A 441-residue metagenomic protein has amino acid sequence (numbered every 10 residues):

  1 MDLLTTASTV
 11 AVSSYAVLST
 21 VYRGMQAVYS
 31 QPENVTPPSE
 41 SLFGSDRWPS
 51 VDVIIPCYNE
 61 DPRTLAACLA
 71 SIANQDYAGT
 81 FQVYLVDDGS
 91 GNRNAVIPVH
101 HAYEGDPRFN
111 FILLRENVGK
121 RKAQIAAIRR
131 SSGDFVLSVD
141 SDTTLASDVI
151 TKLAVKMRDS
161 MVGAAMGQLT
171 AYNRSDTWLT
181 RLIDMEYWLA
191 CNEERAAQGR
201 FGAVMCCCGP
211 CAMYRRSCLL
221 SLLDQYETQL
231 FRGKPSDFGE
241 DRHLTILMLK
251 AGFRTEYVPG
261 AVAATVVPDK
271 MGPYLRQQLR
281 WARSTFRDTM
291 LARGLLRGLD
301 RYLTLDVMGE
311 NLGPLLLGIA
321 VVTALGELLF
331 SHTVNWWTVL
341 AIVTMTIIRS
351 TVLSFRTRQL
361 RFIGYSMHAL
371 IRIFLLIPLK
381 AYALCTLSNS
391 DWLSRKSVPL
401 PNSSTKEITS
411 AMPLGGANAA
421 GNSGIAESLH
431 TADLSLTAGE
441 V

Functional and structural regions predicted by a protein language model:
M1-A70: N-proximal low-complexity "stem/linker" segments adjacent to membrane-targeting elements
T6-T9, V28, T36-S45, G309-D391: Membrane-embedded multi-pass helical conduit in multi-pass membrane proteins, especially envelope-biosynthetic
S19-Y22, Q26, T180-Y187, C191 (+5 more regions): Short hydrophobic helices that act as membrane-entry/anchoring signals
S41, Y84, G260, C385-M412: Membrane-interface alpha-helices
S41-L296, L436-V441: Non-transmembrane catalytic domains and loops of membrane-associated enzymes and transporters that build or traffic
R47-W48, A66-D76, N311-G313, M367-A381 (+2 more regions): Alpha-helical membrane-embedding segments and immediately adjacent membrane-interface amphipathic helices
L296-L305, L329-S331: Short juxtamembrane and helix-loop transition motifs at transmembrane-helix boundaries in membrane proteins
L414-V441: Long, low-complexity, intrinsically disordered segments
